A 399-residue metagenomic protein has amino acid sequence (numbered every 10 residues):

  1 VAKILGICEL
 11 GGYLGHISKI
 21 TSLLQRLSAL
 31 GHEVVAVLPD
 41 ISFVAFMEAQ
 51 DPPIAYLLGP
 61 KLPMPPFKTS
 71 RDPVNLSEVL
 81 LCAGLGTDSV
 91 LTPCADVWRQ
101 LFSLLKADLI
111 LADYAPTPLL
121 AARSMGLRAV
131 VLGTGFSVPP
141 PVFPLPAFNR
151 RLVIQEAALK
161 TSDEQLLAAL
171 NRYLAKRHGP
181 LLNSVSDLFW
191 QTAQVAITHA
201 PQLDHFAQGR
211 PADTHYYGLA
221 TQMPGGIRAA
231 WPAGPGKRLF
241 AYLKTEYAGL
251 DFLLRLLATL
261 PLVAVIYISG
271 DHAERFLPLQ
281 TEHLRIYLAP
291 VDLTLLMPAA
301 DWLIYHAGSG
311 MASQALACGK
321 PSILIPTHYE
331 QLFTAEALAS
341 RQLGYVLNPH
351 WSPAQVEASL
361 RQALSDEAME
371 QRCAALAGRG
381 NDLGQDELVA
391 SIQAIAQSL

Functional and structural regions predicted by a protein language model:
C8-T21, E246-Y247: A short, glycine/small-residue-rich beta-strand->loop->alpha-helix junction that serves as a flexible
L24, D204-D301: Donor-nucleotide binding loops and adjacent catalytic segments primarily of GT-B fold Leloir glycosyltransferases
V34-L85: Conserved nucleotide-sugar phosphate-binding/catalytic loop shared by glycosyltransferases and other
D72-T117, A158-V185: Conserved nucleotide-sugar donor-binding subdomain of glycosyltransferases
L91-E156: Conserved nucleotide-sugar donor-interacting segment of glycosyltransferase catalytic cores, predominantly GT-B
L109-D113, P139, P290-E336: A donor-sugar binding/catalytic signature common to diverse glycosyltransferases and related nucleotide-sugar
R128-F206, R210-T214: Active-site-proximal region of nucleotide-activated glycan assembly enzymes, centered on histidine/acidic-rich loops
P180, F189, A358-L399: C-terminal amphipathic helix plus adjacent low-complexity, charged tail appended to glycosyltransferase catalytic
